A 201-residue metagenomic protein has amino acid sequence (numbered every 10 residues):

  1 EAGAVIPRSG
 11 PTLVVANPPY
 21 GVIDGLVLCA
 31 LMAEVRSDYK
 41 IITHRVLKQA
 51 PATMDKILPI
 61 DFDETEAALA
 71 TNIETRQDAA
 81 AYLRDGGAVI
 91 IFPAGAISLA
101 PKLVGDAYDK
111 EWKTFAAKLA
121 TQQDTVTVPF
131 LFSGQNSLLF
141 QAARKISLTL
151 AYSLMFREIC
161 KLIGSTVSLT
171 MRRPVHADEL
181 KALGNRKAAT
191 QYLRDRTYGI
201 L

Functional and structural regions predicted by a protein language model:
E1-T12: A short, well-structured juxtamembrane/interface segment
A2-A4, R45-V46, R157: Catalytic micro-motifs at enzyme active sites that drive phosphoryl/nucleotidyl and oxygen chemistry
V5-I6, K48-A50, E64-L69, V175-L180: A short acidic, often aromatic-flanked loop/helix-cap motif at beta-alpha or helix-coil junctions that lines enzyme
I6, Y20-D24, T71, N185: Generic, well-ordered alpha-helical segments
R8-G10, V35-S37, R84-D85, Q123: Residue-level preference for short coil/turn positions at secondary-structure junctions
T12, S37-K40, K56, A79 (+2 more regions): Generic beta-strand structural signal
L13-A68: Catalytic core of membrane glycerolipid acyltransferases/transacylases, capturing the structured, soluble-facing
I73-L201: Non-catalytic C-terminal accessory region of glycerolipid acyltransferases and related lyso-lipid remodeling enzymes
